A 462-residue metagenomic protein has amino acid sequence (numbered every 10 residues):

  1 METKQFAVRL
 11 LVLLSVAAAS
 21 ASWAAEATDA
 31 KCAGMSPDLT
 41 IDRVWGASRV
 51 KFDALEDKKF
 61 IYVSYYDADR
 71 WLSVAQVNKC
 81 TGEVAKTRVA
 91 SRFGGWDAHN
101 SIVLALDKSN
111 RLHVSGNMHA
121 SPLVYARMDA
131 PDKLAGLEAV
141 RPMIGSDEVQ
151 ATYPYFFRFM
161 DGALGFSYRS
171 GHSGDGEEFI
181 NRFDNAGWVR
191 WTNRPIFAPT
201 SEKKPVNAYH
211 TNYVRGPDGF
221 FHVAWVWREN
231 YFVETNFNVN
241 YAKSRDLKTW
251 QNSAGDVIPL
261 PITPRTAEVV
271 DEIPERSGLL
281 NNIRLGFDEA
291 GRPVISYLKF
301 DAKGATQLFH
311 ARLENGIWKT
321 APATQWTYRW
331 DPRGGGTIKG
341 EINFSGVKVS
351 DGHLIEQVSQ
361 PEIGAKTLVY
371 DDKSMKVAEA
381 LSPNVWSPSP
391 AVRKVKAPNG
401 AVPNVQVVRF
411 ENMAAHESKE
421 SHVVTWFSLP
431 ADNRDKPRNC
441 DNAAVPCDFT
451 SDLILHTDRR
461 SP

Functional and structural regions predicted by a protein language model:
M1-L11: Bacterial N-terminal signal peptides that target proteins for export
R9-A19: Bacterial N-terminal signal peptides
S20-E26: Sec/Tat signal peptide C-region and signal peptidase I cleavage site
E26-P462: Extracellular, repeat-based ectodomains that mediate carbohydrate processing or recognition
